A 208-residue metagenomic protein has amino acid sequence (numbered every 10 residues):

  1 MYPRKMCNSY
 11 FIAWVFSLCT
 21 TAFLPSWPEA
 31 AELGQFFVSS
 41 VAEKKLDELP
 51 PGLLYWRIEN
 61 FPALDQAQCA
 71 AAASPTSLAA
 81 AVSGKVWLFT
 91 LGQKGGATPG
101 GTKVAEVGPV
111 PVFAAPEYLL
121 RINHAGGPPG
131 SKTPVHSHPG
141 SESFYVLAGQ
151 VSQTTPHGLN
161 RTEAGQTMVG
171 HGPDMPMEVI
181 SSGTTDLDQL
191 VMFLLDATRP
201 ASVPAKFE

Functional and structural regions predicted by a protein language model:
M1: Zn2+-dependent metallopeptidase catalytic domains
C7-E142, Q150-E208: Jelly-roll (double-stranded beta-helix
L147: A cytosolic small-molecule/anion-sensing beta-strand core signal
